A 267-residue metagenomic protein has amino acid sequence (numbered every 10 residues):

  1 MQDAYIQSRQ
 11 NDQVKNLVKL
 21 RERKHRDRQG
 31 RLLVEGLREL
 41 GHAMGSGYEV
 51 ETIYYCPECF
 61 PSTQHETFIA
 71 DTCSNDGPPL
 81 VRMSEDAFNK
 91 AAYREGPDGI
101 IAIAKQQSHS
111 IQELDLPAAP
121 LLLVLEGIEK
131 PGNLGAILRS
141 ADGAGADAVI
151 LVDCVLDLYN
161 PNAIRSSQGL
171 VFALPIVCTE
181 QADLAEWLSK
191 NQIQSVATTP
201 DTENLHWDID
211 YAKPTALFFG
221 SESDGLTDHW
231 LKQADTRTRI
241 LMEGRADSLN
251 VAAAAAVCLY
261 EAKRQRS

Functional and structural regions predicted by a protein language model:
M1-E95, Q194: N-terminal positively charged helical leader segments and presequences
I6, L32, E126-G127, V152-D153 (+3 more regions): Glycine- and other small-residue-rich loops at beta-strand/loop junctions that grip anionic moieties
G36, E129-A136, L249-A254: Amphipathic alpha-helical repeat scaffolds
G45, S74, V81, S108-T202: RNA substrate-binding interface of SAM-dependent RNA methyltransferases
H65-I69, D157-A163, D224-W230: Short, glycine/polar-rich helix-capping loops at beta-to-alpha or helix-loop-helix junctions that flank or form
A102, S140-A144, D153-L170, K232-S267: Structured adenosyl-cofactor binding patch, chiefly the S-adenosyl-L-methionine
V196-A246, N250: Active-site/ligand-binding-proximal alpha/beta "capping" segment
